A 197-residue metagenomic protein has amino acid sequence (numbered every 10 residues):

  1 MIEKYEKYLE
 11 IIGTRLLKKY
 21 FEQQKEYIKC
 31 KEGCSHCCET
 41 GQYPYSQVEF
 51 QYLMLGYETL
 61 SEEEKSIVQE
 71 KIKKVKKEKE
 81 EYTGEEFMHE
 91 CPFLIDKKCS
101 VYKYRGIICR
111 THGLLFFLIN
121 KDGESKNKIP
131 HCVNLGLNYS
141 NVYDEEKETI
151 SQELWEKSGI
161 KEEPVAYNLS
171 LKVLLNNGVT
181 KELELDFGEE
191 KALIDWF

Functional and structural regions predicted by a protein language model:
M1-H36, T40-F197: Short loop/turn segments that flank or connect secondary-structure elements
